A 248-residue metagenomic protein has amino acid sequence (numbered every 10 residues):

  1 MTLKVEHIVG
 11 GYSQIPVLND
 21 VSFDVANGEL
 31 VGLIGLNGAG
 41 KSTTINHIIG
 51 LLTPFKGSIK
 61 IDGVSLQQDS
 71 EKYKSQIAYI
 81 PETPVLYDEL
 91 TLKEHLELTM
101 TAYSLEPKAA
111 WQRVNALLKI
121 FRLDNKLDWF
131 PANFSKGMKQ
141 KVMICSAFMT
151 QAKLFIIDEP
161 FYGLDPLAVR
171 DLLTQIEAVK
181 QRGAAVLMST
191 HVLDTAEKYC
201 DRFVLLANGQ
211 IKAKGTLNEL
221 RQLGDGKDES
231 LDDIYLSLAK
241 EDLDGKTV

Functional and structural regions predicted by a protein language model:
I49: Helix-to-loop junction immediately C-terminal to a conserved catalytic motif
G57-Q68, K72-Y73: Conserved ABC transporter NBD signature motif
E97, T101, K108-K126: Conserved ABC ATPase "signature" region
F130-G137: Conserved ABC ATPase signature
F155-E159: Catalytic Walker B motif of ABC-type/P-loop ATPase nucleotide-binding domains
K214-G215: ABC ATPase "signature
